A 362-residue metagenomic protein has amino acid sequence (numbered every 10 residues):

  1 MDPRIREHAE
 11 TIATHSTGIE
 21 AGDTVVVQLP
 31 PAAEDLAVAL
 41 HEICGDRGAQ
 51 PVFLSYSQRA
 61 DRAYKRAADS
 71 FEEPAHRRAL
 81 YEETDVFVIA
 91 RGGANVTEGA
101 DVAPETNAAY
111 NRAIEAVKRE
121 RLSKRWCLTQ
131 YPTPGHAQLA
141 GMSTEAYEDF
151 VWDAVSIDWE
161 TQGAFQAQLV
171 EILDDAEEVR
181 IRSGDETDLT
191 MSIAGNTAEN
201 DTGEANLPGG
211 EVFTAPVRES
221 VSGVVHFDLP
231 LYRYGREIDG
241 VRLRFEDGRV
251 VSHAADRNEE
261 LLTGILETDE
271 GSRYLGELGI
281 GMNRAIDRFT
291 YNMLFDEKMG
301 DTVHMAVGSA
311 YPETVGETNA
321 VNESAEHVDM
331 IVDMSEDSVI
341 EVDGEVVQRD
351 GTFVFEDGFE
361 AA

Functional and structural regions predicted by a protein language model:
M1-S222: Active-site bordering "gate/hinge" segments that shape substrate access to catalytic or cofactor-binding pockets
E34-D35, D46, Q130, P134-A362: Metal/cofactor-centered catalytic core regions of large enzymes
